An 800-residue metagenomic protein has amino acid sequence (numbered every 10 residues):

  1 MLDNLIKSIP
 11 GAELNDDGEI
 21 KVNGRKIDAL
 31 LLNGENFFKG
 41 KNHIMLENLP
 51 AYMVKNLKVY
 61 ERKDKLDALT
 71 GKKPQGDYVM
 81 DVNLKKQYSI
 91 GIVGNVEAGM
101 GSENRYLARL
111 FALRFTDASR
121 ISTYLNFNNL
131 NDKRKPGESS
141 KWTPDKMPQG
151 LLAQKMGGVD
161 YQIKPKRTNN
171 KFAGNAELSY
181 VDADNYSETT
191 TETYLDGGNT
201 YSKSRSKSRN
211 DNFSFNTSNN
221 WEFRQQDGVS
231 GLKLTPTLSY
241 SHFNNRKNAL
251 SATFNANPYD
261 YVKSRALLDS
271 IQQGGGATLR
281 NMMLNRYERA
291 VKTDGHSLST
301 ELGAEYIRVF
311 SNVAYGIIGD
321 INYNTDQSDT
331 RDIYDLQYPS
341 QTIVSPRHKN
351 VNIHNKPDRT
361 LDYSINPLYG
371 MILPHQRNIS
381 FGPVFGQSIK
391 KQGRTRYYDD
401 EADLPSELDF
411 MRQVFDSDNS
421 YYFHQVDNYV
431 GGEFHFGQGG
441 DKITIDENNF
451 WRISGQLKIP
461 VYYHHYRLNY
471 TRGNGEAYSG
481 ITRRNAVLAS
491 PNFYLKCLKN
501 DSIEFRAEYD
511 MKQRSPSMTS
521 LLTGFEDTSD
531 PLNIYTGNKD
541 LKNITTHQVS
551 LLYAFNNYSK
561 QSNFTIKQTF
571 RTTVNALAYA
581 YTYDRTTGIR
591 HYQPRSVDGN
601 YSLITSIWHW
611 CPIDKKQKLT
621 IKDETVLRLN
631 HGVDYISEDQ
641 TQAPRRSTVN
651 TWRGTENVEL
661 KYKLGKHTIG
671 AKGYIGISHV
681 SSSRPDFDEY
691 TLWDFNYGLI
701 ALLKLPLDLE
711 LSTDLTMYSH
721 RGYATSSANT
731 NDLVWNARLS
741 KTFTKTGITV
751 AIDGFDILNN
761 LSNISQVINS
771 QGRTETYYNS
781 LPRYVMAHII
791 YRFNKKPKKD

Functional and structural regions predicted by a protein language model:
L2, E35-K63, D117: Short acidic/polar hinge/loop motifs at secondary-structure boundaries that mediate gating or recognition
D3-F38, N56, L66-P74, D81: Extracytoplasmic beta-strand/coil segments of soluble accessory domains associated with Gram-negative outer-membrane
I9-E13, E61, T116-S119, P797: Conserved NTP-handling cores and scaffolds of large molecular machines
G40-H43, K63-N104, S119-D800: Primarily recognizes Gram-negative and organellar outer-membrane beta-barrels
L107: Short, cationic low-complexity segments
